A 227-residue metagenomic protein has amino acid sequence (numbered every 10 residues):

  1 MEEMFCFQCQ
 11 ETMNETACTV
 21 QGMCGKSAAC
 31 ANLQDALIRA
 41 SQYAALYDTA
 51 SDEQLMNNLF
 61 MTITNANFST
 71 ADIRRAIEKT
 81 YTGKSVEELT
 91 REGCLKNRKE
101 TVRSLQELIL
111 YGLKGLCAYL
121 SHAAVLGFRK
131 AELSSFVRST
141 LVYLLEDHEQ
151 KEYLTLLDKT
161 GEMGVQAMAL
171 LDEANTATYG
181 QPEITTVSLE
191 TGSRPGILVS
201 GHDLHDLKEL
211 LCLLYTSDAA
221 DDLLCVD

Functional and structural regions predicted by a protein language model:
E2-Q181, T186-R194, L198: Long, compositionally biased, glycine/small-hydrophobic-enriched stretches that function as flexible linkers, tethers
P182, L204-H205: Short acidic loop-to-helix transition motifs that present clustered carboxylates
G196-G201, E209: Core alpha-helical transmembrane segments of integral membrane proteins
D206-L214: Histidine-anchored nucleotide/phosphate-binding helix
Y215-D222: Conserved small/polar residues in nucleotide/adenosyl-binding loops
